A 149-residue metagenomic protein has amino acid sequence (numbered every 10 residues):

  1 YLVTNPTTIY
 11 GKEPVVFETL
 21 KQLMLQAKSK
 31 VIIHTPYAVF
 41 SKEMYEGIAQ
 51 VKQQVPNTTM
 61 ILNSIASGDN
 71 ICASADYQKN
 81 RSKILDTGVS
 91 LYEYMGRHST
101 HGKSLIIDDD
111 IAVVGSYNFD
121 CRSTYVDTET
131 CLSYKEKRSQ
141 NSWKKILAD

Functional and structural regions predicted by a protein language model:
Y1-D149: Charged, low-complexity intrinsically disordered terminal segments
